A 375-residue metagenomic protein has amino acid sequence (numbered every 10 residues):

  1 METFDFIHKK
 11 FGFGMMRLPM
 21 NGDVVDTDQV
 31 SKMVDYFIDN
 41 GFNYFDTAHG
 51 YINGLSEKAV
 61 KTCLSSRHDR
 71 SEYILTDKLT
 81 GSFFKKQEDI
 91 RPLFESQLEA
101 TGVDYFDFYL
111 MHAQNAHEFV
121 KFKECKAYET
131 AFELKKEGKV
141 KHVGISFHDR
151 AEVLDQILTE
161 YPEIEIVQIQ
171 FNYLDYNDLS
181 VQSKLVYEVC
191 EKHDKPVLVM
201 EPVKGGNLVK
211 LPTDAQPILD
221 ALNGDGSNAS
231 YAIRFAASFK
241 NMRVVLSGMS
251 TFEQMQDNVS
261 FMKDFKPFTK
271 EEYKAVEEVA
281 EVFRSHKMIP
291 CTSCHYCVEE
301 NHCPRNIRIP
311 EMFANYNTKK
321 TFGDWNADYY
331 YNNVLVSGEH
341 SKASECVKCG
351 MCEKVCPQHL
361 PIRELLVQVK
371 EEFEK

Functional and structural regions predicted by a protein language model:
M1-Y73, T130, K136: N-terminal binding-site loop/beta-alpha segment at the start of enzyme catalytic domains that lines or forms
G14, A48, Y109-H112, S146 (+3 more regions): Conserved residues at the C-terminal ends of beta-strands
N21-G22, D35, F84-V203, K210-P217 (+2 more regions): Glycine/proline-rich, positively charged, aromatic-decorated active-site loop/lid region on the catalytic face
T27, D35-I38, F42-N43, T62 (+1 more regions): Structured C-terminal cap/extension of enzyme domains
Y44-Y51, K141-I145, Q168, V244-L246: Short catalytic-loop micro-motif centered on adjacent basic/acidic residues
D46-T47, D77, V199: Hydrophobic residues in well-ordered beta-strands that form the structural core
Y51, R67-E88, H112: Structural motif corresponding to the early beta-alpha repeats
S56-V60, R150-D155, M255: Short, well-ordered alpha-helical microsegments
